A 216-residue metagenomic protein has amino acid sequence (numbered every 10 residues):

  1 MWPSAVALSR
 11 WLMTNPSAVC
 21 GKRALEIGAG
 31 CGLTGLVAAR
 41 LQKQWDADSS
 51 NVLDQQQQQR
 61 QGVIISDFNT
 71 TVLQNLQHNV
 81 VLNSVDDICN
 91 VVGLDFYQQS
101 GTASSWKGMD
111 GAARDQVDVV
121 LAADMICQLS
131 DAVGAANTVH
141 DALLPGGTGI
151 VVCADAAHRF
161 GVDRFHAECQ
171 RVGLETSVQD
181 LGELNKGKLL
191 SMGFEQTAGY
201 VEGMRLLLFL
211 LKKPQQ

Functional and structural regions predicted by a protein language model:
M1-Q216: S-adenosylmethionine-dependent methyltransferases
